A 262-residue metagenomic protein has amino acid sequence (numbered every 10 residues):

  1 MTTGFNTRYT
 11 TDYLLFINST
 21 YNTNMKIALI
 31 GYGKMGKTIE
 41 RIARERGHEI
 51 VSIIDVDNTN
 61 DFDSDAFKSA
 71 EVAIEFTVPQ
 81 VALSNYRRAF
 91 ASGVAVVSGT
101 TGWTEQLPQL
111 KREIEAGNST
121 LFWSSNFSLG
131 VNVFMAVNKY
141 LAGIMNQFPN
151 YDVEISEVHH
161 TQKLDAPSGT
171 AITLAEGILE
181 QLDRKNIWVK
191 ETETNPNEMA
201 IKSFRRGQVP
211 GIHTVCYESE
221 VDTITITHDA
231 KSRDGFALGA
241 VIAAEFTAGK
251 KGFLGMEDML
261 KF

Functional and structural regions predicted by a protein language model:
Y13-L14, S19: Short hydrophobic targeting helices and cationic amphipathic motifs that mediate membrane/organellar targeting
K26, K34-S64, Q147-F262: C-terminal substrate-binding/catalytic lobe of Rossmann-fold NAD(P)-dependent oxidoreductases
A66-A70, P79-G99, P108-L110: Rossmann-fold NAD(P) dinucleotide-binding segment
T77-V78, T101, R205: Short glycine-/small-residue-rich Rossmann-like dinucleotide-binding loops
A95, L110-S128, M145-Y151, I155: Rossmann-fold dehydrogenase core element
T100-L121, N132, V137-L141: Rossmann-fold NAD(P)-binding glycine/threonine-rich loop
